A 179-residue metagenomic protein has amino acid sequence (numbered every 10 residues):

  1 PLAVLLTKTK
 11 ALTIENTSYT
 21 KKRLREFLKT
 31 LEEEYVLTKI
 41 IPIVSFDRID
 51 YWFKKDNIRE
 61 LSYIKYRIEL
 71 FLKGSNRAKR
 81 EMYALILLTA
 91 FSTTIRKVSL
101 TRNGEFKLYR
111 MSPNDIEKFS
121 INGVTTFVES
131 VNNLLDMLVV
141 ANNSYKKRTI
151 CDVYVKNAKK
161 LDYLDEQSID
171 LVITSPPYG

Functional and structural regions predicted by a protein language model:
L2-F71: Conserved phosphoryl-transfer catalytic core
I58-T174, G179: SAM-dependent nucleic-acid methyltransferase catalytic core
